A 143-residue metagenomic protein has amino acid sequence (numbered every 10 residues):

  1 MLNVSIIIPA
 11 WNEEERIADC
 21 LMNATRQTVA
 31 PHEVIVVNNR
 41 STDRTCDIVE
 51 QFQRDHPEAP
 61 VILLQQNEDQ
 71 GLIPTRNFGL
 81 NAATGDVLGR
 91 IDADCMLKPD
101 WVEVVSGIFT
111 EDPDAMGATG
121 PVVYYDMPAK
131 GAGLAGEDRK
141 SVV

Functional and structural regions predicted by a protein language model:
N3-S5, E33: Cell-envelope/extracellular polymer assembly enzymes that use nucleotide-activated donors
E13-R26: Short, well-formed alpha-helical segments that are part of the catalytic scaffolds of diverse glycosyltransferases
A18, D43-F52: Acidic helix N-cap motif at the loop->helix transition within catalytic regions of sugar-transfer enzymes
N23, N38-D47, E68: A conserved acidic beta->alpha catalytic loop
Q66-A83: Glycine-rich, basic loop-to-helix element that forms the pyrophosphate-binding segment of sugar-nucleotide handling
L88: Short aromatic/hydrophobic "clamp" motif used to bind/position activated sugar donors
D100-G131: Conserved donor NDP-sugar-binding/catalytic core segment of glycosyltransferases
V142: Conserved small/polar residues in nucleotide/adenosyl-binding loops
